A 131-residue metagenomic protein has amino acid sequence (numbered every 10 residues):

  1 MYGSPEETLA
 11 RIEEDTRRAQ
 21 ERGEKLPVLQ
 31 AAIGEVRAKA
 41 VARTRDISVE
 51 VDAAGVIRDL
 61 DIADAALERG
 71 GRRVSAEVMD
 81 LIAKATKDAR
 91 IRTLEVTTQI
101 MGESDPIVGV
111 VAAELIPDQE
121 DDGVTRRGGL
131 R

Functional and structural regions predicted by a protein language model:
M1-V41, E68-R131: Acidic, negatively charged sequence signal that fires either on conserved catalytic/metal-binding carboxylates
V36-R58: Short edge beta-strands and adjacent turn/loop segments
V56-G71: A short interface-forming secondary-structure element
